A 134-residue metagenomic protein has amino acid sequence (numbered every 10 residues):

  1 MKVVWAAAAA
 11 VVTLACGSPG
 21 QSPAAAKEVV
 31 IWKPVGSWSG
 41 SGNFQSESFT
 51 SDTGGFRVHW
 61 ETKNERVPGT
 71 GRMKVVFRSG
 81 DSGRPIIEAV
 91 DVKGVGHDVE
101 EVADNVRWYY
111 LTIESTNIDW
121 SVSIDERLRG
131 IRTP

Functional and structural regions predicted by a protein language model:
K2-A7: Sec-dependent signal peptide recognition, specifically the positively charged N-region followed immediately by
T13-A15: C-terminal motif of bacterial Sec signal peptides marking the signal peptidase cleavage site
P19-P134: Acidic, Ser/Thr/Pro
